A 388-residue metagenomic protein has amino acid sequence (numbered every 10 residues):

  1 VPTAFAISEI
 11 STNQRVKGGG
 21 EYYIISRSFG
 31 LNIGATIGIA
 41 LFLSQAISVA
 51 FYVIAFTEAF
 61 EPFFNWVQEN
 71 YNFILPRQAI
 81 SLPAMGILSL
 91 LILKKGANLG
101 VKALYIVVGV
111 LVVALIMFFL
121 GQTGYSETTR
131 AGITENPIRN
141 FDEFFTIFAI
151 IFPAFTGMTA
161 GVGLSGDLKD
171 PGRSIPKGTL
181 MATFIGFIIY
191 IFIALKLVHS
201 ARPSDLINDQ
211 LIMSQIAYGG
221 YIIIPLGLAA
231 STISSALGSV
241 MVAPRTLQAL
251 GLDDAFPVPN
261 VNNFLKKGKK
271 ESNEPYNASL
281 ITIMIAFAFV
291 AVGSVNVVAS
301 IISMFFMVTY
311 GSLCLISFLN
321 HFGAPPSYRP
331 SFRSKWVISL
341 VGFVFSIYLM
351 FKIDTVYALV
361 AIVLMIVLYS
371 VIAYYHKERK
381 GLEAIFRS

Functional and structural regions predicted by a protein language model:
P2-G86, L90, I233-T246, S294-L315: Hydrophobic transmembrane alpha-helices that form the core helical bundles of multi-pass secondary transporters
Y23-I24, G30, P62, W66 (+2 more regions): TM-loop-TM module centered on a large, flexible mid-protein loop between adjacent transmembrane helices in multi-pass
L31, I74-P83, K169-P171, K177 (+3 more regions): Loop-to-transmembrane helix boundary motifs in multi-pass membrane proteins
I39, S89-L93, F119, L195 (+4 more regions): Alpha-helical transmembrane segments of multipass membrane proteins
A40, A55-E58, F63-R77, G96-V108 (+6 more regions): Transmembrane helix-loop boundary segments of multi-pass membrane transporters
N72-P76, Y105-P225: Helix-loop-helix junctions that connect adjacent transmembrane segments in multi-pass membrane transporters
P76, I138, N262, K266-P275 (+2 more regions): C-terminal membrane-solvent junction of multi-pass transporters and transport-like membrane proteins
R77-Y125, I138-R139, T156, G178-T183 (+4 more regions): Membrane-interface loop-to-helix entry segments
